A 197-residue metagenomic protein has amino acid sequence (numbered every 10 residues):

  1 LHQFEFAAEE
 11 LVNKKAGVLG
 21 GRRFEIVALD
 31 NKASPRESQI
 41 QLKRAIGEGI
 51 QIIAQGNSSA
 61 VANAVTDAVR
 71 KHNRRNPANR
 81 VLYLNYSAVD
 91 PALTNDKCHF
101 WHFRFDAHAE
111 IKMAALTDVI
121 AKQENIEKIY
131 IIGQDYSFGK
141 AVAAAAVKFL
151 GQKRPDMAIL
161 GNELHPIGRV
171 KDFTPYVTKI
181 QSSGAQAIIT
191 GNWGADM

Functional and structural regions predicted by a protein language model:
L1-G20, A145-Q152: Short, polar/charged alpha-helical segment
Q3, K15-L93, F105, P166-F173 (+1 more regions): Beta-alpha junction/loop-to-helix N-cap segments that form part of ligand/metal-binding clefts
A7-E10, D67, A92, D118-V119: Residue-level signal for well-ordered alpha-helical scaffold segments within enzymatic catalytic domains
N13-A16, N73, E124, G184: Structural motif corresponding to the C-terminal cap of alpha-helices
R36-I40, A92, F100-M197: Extracellular/periplasmic Venus flytrap/periplasmic-binding protein
K97: Short, flexible helix/strand-to-coil boundary loops that buttress conserved ligand/catalytic motifs in alpha/beta
